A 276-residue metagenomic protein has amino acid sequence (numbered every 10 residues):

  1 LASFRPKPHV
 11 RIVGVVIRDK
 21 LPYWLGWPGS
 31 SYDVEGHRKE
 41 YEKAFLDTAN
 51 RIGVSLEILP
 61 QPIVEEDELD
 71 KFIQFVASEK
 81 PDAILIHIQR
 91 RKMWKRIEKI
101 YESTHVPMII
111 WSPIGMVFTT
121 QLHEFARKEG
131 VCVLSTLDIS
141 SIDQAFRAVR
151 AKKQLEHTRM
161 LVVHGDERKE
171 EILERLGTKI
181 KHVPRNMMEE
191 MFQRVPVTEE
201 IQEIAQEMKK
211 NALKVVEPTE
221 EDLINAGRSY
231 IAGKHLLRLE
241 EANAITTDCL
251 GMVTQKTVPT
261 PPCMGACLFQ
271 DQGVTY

Functional and structural regions predicted by a protein language model:
L1-Y276: An N-terminal assembly and electron-transfer interface module characteristic of large anaerobic redox and radical
